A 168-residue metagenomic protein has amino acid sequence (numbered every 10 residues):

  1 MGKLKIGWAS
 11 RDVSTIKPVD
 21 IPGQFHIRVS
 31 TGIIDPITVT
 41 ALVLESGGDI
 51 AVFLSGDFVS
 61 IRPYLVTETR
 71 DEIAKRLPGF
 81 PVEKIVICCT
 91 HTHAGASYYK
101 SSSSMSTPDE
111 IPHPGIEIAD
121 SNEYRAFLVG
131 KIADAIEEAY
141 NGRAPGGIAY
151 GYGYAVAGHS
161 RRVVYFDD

Functional and structural regions predicted by a protein language model:
M1-D168: Conserved beta-alpha junction segments in alpha/beta enzyme cores
